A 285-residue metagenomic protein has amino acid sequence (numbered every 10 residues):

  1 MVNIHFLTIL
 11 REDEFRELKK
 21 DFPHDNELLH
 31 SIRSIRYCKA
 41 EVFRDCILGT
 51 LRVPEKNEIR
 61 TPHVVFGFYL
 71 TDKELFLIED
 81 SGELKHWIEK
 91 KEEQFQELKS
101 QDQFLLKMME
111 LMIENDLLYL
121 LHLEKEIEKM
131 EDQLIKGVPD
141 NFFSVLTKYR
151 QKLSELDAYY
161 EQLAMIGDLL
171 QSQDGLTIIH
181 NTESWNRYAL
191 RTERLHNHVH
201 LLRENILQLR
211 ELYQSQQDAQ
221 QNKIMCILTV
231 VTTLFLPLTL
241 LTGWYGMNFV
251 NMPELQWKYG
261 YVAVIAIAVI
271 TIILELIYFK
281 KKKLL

Functional and structural regions predicted by a protein language model:
M1-S172, I178, R191-R194, L284-L285: Peripheral, non-transmembrane regulatory/ligand-interaction domains of membrane transport proteins
F6-I9, S215, P253, I270: Short N-terminal micro-motifs specific to bacterial/archaeal maturation and metal-cluster initiation sites
R33, T61, M112, V138 (+6 more regions): Generic hydrophobic alpha-helical membrane-segment signal
E97, Q103, H200-N205, I277-L285: Juxtamembrane/interfacial segments around transmembrane helices
D140-Y245: Membrane-associated alpha-helical segments
V231-L285: Alpha-helical transmembrane anchor segments
